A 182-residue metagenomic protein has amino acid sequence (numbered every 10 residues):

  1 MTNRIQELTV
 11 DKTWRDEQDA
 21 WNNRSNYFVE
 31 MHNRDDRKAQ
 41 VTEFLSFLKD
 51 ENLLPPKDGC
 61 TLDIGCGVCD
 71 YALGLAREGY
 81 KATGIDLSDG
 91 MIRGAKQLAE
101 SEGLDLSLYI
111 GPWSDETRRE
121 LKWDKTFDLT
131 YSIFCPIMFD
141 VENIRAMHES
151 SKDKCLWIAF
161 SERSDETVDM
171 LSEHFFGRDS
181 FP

Functional and structural regions predicted by a protein language model:
M1-P55: Conserved class I S-adenosyl-L-methionine
G59, D128, D153: Conserved acidic residues
L62, C69-E116: Class I SAM-dependent methyltransferase SAM/SAH-binding core
R119-L129: A short acidic, Gly/Pro-enriched loop at the edge of an enzyme's catalytic core that lines a small-molecule cofactor
F127-E142: A short SAM/SAH-binding and catalytic strip from SAM-dependent methyltransferases
V141-L156: A short glycine-rich, Lys/Arg-flanked "PGG" loop and its adjoining helix->strand segment in the class I
L156-S180: Conserved class I S-adenosyl-L-methionine
